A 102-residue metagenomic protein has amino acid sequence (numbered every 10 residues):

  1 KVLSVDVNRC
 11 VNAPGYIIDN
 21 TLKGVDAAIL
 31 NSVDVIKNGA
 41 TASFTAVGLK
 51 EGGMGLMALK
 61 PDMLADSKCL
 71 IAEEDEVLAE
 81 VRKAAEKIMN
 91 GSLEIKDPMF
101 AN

Functional and structural regions predicted by a protein language model:
K1-N102: A residue-level marker of the well-folded mature domains of exported/periplasmic proteins
